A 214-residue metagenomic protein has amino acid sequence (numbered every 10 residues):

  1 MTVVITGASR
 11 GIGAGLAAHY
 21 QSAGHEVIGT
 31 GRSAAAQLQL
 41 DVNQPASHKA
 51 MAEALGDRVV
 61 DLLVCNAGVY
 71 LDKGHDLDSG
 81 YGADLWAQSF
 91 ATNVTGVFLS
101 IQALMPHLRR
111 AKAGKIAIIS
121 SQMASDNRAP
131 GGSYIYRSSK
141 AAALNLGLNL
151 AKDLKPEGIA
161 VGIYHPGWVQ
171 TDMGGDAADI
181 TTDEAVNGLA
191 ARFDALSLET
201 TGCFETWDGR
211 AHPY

Functional and structural regions predicted by a protein language model:
T6, V60-G68, N93, I118 (+1 more regions): Rossmann-fold scaffold of SDR-type NAD(P)-dependent oxidoreductases
S9-A18: N-terminal Rossmann NAD(P)H-binding glycine-rich loop of SDR-like oxidoreductase domains
R32-A46: Rossmann-fold cofactor-recognition segment
N43-V59: Conserved Rossmann-fold cofactor-binding substructure of NAD(P)-dependent oxidoreductases
S47-A50, G96-A103: Conserved mid-core alpha-helix of short-chain dehydrogenase/reductase
V69-Y70, D76-F90, T95, L99 (+2 more regions): Catalytic loop of short-chain dehydrogenase/reductase
K73, N127-R128, H165-A177: Short beta-loop-alpha junction of Rossmann-like oxidoreductase domains
I163-P166, G175-Y214: C-terminal helical subdomain
